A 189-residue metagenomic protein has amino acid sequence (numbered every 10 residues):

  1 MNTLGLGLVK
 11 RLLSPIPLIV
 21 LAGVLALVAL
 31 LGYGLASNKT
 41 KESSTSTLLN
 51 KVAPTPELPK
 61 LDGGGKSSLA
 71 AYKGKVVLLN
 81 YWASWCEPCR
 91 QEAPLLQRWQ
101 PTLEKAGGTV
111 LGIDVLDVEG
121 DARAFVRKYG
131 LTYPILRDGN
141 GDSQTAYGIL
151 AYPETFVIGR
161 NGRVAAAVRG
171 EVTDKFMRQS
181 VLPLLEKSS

Functional and structural regions predicted by a protein language model:
M1-P59, S189: N-terminal targeting signals for export/organelle localization
T55-V77: A short beta-strand-turn-helix
L69, G120-R123: Acidic helix N-cap motif at the loop->helix transition within catalytic regions of sugar-transfer enzymes
K75-V77, W82-W85, A151: Short pre-active-site segment immediately N-terminal to redox-active cysteine/selenocysteine motifs in thiol-based
Y81-R98: Conserved redox-active cysteine motifs that mediate thiol-disulfide chemistry, especially di-cysteine Cys-X(1-2)-Cys
A124-T132, R137-S188: Thiol/disulfide oxidoreductase modules built on the thioredoxin-like
